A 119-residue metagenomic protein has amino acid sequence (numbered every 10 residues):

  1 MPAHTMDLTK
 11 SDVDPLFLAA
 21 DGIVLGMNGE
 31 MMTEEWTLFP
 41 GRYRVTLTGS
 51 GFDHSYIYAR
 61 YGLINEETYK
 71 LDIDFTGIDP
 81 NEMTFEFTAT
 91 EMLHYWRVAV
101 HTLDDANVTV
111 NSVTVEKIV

Functional and structural regions predicted by a protein language model:
M1-M31, E116-V119: Glycan-recognition and processing domains
M27-G29, P40-R42, F75-N81: Solvent-exposed, conformationally flexible loop/turn segments
M31-D53, F85: Extra-cytoplasmic beta-strand recognition segments
G41-Y43, M92-W96: Exposed beta-strand face motif in extracellular beta-rich ectodomains
S55-E66: Short, surface-exposed beta-strand/strand-loop-strand elements in extracellular ectodomains
E66-L93: Extracellular carbohydrate recognition and processing domains and analogous Trp-centered ligand-binding platforms
V98-A106: Short beta-strand-plus-loop segments that form exposed binding edges in beta-rich domains
D105-V119: Exposed low-complexity, polar/acidic, P/S/T/G-rich flexible segments that act as propeptides, protease-susceptible
